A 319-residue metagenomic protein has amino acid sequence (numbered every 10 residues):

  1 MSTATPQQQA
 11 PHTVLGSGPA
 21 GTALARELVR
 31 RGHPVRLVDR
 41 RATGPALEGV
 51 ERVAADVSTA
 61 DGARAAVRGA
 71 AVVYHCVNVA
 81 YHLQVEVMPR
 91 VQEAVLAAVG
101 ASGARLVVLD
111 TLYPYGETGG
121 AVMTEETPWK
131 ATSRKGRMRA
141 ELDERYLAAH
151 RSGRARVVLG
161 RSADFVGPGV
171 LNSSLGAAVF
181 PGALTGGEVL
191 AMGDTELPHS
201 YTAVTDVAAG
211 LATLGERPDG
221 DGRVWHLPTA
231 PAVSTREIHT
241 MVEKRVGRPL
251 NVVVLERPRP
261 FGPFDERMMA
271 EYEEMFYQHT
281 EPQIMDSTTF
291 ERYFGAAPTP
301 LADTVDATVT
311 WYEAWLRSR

Functional and structural regions predicted by a protein language model:
R36, E93-E141, V158: Conserved Rossmann-fold NAD(P)-dependent oxidoreductase catalytic core, especially the SDR/UDP-sugar
T43-A101: NAD(P)H-binding glycine-rich loop region in Rossmannoid oxidoreductase-like domains and their noncatalytic homologs
T111, E144-G169: Conserved beta-loop-beta element that borders a ligand/cofactor-binding pocket
G167-A178, L214-W225, R248: Glycine/proline-rich active-site loop of Rossmann-fold NAD(P)-dependent oxidoreductases
P181-T202, P218: A conserved pocket-lining segment of Rossmann-fold NAD(P)-dependent short-chain dehydrogenase/reductase
P198-T205, W225-R245, T299: Substrate-binding strand-loop-helix patch in Rossmann-like NAD(P)-dependent oxidoreductase/epimerase domains
E237-I284, R317-S318: Terminal hydrophobic/aromatic helix or amphipathic segment near a protein terminus
E291, T299-R319: Amphipathic terminal alpha-helices
